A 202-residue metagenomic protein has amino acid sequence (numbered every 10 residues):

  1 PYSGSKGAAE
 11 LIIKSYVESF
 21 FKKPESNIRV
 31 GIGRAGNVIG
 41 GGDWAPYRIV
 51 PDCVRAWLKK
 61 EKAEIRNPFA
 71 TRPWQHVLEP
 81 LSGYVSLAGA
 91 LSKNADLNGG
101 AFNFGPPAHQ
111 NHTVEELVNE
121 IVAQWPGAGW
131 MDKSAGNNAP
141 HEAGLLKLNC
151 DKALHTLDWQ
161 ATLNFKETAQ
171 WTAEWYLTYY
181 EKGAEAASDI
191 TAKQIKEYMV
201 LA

Functional and structural regions predicted by a protein language model:
P1-Y2, G7-S92, H109-Q124: NAD(P)-dependent short-chain dehydrogenase/reductase
E64-N67, D96-G99, W130-S134, A184-D189: Short, hydrophobic secondary-structure boundary micro-motifs
F69-P73, N137-E142, T191: Glycine-rich loop motifs involved in handling phospho/adenylate chemistry
G83-S86, A90-A139, G144, N149-C150 (+1 more regions): Mid/C-terminal beta-alpha module of Rossmann-like enzyme folds, strongest in SDR-family dehydrogenases/epimerases
D132, F165-A202: Amphipathic terminal alpha-helices
